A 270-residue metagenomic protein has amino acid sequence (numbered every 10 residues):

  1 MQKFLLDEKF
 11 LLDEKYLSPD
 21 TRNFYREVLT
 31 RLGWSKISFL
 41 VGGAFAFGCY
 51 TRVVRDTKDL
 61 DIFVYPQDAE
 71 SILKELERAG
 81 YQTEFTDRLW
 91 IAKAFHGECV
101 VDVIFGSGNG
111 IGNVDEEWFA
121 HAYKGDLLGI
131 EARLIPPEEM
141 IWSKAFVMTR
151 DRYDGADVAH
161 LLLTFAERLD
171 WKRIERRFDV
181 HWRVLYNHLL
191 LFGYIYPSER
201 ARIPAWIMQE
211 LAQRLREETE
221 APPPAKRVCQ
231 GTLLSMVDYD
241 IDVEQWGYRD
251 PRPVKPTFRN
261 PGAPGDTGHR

Functional and structural regions predicted by a protein language model:
M1-V41: Helical scaffold of the NTase/Pol beta-like nucleotidyltransferase catalytic core
D7, N113-R270: Catalytic cores of NTP-dependent nucleotidyl/adenyl transfer enzymes across multiple folds
R26-L60, V64-L73, P136, Q245-R270: Active-site nucleotide-donor binding segment shared across nucleotidyl transfer reactions
I37, Y81-Q82, E167: Short aromatic/hydrophobic-glycine micro-motifs
T51, F95, H181: Short Asp/Glu-rich motifs
E77-E117: Conserved catalytic core of two-metal-ion nucleotidyltransferases
